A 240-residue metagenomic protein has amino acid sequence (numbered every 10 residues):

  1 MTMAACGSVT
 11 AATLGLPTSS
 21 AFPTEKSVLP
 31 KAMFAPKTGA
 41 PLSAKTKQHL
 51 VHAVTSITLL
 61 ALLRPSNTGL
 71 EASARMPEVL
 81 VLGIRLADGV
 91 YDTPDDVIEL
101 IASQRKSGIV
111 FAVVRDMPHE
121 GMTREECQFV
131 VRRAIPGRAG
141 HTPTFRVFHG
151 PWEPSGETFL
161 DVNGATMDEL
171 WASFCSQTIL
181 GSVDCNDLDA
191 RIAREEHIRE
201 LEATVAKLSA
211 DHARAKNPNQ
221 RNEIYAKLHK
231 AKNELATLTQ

Functional and structural regions predicted by a protein language model:
M1-M122: N-terminal, leucine/charged-rich tether regions that mediate assembly and partner docking in large macromolecular
P94-N186: Extended assembly-interface/linker segments at domain junctions
I109-F111, H212, I224: Long, contiguous hydrophobic alpha-helical segments, chiefly transmembrane helices and signal peptides
S182-I198: Short, charge/polar-rich alpha-helical segments
R194, I198-A215, A231, L235-L238: Non-transmembrane amphipathic alpha-helical segments
P218-H229: Short, charged, amphipathic alpha-helical segments
N222, T237-Q240: TerminUS-proximal long segments
